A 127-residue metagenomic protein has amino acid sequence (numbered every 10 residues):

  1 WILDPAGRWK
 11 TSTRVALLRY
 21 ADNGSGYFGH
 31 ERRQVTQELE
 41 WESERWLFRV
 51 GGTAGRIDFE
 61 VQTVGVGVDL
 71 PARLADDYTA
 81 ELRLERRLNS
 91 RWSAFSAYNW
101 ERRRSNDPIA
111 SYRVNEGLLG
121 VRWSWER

Functional and structural regions predicted by a protein language model:
W1-R127: Gram-negative and organellar
